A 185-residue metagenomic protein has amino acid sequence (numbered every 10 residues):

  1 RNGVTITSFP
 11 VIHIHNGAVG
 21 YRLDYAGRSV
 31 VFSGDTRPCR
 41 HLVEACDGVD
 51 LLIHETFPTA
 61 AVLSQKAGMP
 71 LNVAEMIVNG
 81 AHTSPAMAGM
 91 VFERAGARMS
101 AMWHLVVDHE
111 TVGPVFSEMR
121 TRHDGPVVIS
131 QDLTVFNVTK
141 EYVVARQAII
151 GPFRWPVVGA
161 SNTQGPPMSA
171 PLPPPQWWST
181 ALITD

Functional and structural regions predicted by a protein language model:
R1-A45, D132-L172, W177-D185: Core dinuclear metal-dependent hydrolase active-site scaffold
G20, A26-S29, R37-T134: Cap/insert and terminal regions of metallo-dependent hydrolase folds
